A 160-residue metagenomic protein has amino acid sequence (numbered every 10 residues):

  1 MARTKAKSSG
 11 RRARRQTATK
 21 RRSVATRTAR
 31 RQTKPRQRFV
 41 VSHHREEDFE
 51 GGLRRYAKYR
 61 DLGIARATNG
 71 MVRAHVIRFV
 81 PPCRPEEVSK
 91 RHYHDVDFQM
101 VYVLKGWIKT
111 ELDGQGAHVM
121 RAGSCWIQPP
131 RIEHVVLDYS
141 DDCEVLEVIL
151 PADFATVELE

Functional and structural regions predicted by a protein language model:
A2-P82, E158-E160: A short, N-terminal "cap"/entry segment at the start of jelly-roll beta-barrel domains of the cupin/DSBH fold
A74-V76, I127, S140-V157: A short hydrophobic beta-strand segment most commonly corresponding to one strand of the jelly-roll/cupin
V76-F79, Y93-T110, V148-P151: Short, conserved beta-strand element in jelly-roll/cupin
P82-C83, E87, L104: Non-DNA-binding regulatory cores of transcription-related proteins, predominantly C-terminal effector-binding
K90, K109-E111, Q128, E133-S140: Short beta-strand His + acidic residue motifs that chelate non-heme Fe in jelly-roll/DSBH and cupin folds
G114-R131: Short acidic-glycine-tyrosine-enriched beta hairpin
